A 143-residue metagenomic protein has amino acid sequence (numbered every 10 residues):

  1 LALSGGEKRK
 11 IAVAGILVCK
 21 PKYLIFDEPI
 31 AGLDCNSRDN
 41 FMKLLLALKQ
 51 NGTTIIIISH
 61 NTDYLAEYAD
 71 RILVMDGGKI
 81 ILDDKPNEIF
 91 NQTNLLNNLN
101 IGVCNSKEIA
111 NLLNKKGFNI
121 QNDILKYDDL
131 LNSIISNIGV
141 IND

Functional and structural regions predicted by a protein language model:
L1-L3: Conserved ABC ATPase signature
K20: Conserved catalytic motifs of ABC-family nucleotide-binding domains
L24-D27: Catalytic Walker B motif of ABC-type/P-loop ATPase nucleotide-binding domains
C35-S37: Helix N-cap at the start of a conserved alpha-helix in ABC-type nucleotide-binding domains
S59-H60: H-loop/switch region of ABC-family ATPase nucleotide-binding domains
L65-E67: A short, surface-exposed alpha-helical micro-motif characterized by mixed small hydrophobic and charged/polar residues
G77-G78: Conserved ABC ATPase "signature" C-loop
